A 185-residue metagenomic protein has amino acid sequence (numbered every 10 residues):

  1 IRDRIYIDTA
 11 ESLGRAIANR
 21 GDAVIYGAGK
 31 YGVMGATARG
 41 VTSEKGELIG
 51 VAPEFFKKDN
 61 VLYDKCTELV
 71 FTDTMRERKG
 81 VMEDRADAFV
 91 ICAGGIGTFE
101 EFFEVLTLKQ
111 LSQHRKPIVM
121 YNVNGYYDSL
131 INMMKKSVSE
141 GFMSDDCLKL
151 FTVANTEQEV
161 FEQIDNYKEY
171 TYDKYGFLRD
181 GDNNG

Functional and structural regions predicted by a protein language model:
R2-R85, G125-E157, K168-G185: A cross-family phosphate/adenosyl-ligand binding-site feature
E77-S112, V119, Y170-L178: Active-site/ligand-binding-proximal alpha/beta "capping" segment
C92-A93, P117-Y121, L148-F151: Flexible, glycine/proline-enriched loop segments at strand-loop-helix junctions that form or flank small-ligand binding
I164: Hydrophobic "lid"/C-terminal helical patch of Rossmann-like NAD(P)-dependent dehydrogenase/epimerase domains
